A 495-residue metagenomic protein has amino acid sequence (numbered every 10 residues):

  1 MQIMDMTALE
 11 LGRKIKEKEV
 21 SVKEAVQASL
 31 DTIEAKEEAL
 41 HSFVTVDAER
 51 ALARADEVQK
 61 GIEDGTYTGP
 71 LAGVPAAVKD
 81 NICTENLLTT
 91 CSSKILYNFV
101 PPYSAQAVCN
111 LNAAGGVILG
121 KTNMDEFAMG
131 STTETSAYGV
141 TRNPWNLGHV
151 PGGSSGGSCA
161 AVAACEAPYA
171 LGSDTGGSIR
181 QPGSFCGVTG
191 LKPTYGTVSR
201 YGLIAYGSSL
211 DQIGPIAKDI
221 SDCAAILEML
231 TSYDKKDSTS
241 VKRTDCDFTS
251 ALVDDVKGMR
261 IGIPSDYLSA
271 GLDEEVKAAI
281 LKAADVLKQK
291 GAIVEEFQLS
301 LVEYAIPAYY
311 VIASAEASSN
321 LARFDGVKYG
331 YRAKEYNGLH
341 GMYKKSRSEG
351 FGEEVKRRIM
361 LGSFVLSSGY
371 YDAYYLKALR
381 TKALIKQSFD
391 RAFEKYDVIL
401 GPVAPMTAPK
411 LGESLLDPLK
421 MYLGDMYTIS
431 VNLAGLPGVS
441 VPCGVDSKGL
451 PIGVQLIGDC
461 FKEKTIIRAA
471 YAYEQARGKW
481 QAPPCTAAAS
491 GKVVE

Functional and structural regions predicted by a protein language model:
M1-L52, Q289-G291, A482-E495: An N-terminal boundary/leader segment
G12-R13, N123, Y267, L301-V302 (+2 more regions): Serine-dependent amide/ester hydrolase catalytic core
S29, A51, K79, L111 (+5 more regions): Conserved hydrophobic/aromatic pocket- or pore-lining residues that grip, position, or stack substrates in active sites
D31, A35, A113, A164-Y169 (+5 more regions): Structural helix-boundary/capping segments
E49-D56, G115-G116: Long amphipathic alpha-helix in the N-terminal Rossmann-like dinucleotide-binding domain of NAD(P)-dependent
L71-I213, P264-D266, A315, G401-L419: Short glycine/serine-rich loop/turn segments
L119, I293-Q298, V439: General small-molecule cofactor/ligand-binding pocket signal
